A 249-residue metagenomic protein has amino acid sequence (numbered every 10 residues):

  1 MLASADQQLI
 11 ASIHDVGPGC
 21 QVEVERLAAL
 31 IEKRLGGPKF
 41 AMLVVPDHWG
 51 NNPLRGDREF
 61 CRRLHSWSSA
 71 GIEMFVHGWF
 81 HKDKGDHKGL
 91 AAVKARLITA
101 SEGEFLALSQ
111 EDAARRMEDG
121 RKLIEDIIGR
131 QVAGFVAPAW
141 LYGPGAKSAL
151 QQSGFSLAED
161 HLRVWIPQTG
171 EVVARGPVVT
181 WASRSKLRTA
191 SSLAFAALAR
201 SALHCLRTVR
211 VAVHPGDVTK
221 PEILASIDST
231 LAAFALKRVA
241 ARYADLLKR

Functional and structural regions predicted by a protein language model:
M1-E73, L224: Active-site beta->alpha N-cap acidic-glycine motif
L2-S4, L35, K39-A41, L157-A158 (+2 more regions): C-terminal domain-boundary segment and adjacent tail
V16, V45-W49, W79-H81, L162-R163 (+3 more regions): Active-site beta-loop-alpha junctions enriched in small/polar residues
E23-A29, G56-L64, P144-G145, E159-G170 (+1 more regions): Alpha-helical scaffolding within the catalytic cores of extracellular/periplasmic polymer-degrading hydrolases
A29-K33, S66, G145-S156, S229: Short, surface-exposed basic-aromatic patches at helix termini and helix-loop junctions that form
A41-G145, V211-P215: Metal-dependent polysaccharide deacetylase catalytic core of the NodB/CE4 family, i.e., the active-site-bearing domain
Q151-L193, R238-A244: His/Asp/Glu-enriched short active-site or ligand-binding loop at hydrolase and phosphoryl-transfer sites
E171-E222: A conserved mid-domain beta-alpha-beta active-site/ligand-binding segment of alpha/beta enzyme cores
